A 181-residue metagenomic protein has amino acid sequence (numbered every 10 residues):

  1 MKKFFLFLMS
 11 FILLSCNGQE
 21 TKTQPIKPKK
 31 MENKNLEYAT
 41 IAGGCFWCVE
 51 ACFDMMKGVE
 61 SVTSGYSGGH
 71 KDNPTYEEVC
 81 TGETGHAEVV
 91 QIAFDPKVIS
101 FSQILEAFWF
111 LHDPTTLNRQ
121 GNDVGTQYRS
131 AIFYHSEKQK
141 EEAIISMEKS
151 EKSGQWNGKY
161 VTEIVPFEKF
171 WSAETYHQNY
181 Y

Functional and structural regions predicted by a protein language model:
F4-I12: Sec-dependent N-terminal signal peptides
C16-Y181: Flexible coil/turn and secondary-structure edge motifs
